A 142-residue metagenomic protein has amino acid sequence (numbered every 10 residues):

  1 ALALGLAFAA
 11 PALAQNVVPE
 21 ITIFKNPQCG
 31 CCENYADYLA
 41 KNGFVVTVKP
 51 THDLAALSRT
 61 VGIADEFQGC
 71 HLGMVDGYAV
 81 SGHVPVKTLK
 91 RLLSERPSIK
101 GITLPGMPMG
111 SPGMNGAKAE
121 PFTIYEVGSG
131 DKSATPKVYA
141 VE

Functional and structural regions predicted by a protein language model:
L4, A9-P11: N-terminal signal peptide c-region/cleavage motif recognized by signal peptidases
A14-N42: Local sequence-structure signature of Cys/Sec-based thiol-disulfide redox active-site neighborhoods
V18, F44-V45, S98-K100: Loop/turn elements at helix/coil->beta-strand transitions in domains of secreted/extracellular proteins
F24-N26, K49-H52, H83, P105-M107: Active-site-proximal beta-strand/loop segments in catalytic clefts of secreted hydrolases
G30, A55, S111: Flexible, glycine-rich phosphate/dinucleotide-binding loops and adjacent beta-alpha linkers at cofactor/substrate
E33-G82: N-terminal, post-signal-peptide region of Sec/Tat-exported proteins
T60, E66-E142: Thiol/selenol-based redox catalytic cores and closely related redox-interacting motifs
